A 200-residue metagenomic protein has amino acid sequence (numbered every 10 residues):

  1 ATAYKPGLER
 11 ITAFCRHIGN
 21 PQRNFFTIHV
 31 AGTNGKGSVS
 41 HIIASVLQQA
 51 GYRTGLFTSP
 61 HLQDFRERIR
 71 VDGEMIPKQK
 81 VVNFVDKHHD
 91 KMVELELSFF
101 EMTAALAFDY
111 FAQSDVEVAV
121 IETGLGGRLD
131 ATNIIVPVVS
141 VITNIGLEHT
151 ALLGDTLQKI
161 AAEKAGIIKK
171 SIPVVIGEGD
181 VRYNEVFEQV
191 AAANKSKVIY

Functional and structural regions predicted by a protein language model:
T2-Y4, L8, T12-R23, Q49-I135 (+2 more regions): ATP-dependent carboxylate-amine ligase catalytic core
R23-F26, I172: Pre-Walker A (Motif I) flank of P-loop NTPase domains
F26-V30, S38-G55: A conserved segment at the C-terminal end of the G1
I28, G55-F57, V139-V141, V175 (+1 more regions): Hydrophobic/aromatic beta-strand patches that form the interior of the parallel beta-sheet core in alpha/beta enzyme
I43, A107, F187: Aromatic/hydrophobic pocket-lining residues that form π-stacking "cages" and hydrophobic walls in ligand
D115-E122, I142-Y200: Acidic, Mg2+-coordinating active-site environments of NTP-dependent enzymes
N133-N144: Inter-motif core of Ras-like GTPase G domains
